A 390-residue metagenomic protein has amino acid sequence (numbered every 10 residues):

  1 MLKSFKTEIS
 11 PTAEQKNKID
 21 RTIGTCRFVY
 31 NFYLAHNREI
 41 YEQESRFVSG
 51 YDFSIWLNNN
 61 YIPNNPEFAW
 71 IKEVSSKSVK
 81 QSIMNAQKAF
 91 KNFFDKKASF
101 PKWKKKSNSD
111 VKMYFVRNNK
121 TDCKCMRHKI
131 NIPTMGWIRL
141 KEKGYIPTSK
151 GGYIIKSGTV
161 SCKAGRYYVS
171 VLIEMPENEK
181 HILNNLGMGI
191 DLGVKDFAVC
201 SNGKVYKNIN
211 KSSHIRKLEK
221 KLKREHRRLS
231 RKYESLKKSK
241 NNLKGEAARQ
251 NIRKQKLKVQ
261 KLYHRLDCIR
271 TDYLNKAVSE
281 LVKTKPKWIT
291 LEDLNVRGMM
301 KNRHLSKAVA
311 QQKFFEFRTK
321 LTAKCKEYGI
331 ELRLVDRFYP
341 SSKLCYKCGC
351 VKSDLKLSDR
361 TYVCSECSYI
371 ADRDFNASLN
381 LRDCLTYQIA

Functional and structural regions predicted by a protein language model:
M1-K80: Gly/serine-rich nucleotide phosphate-binding loop at the start of the catalytic core of nucleotide/ADP-ribose-handling
K3, T148-G151, K163-A390: Positively charged, helix-rich recognition surfaces that bind polyanionic ligands
F5-I9, I138-E142, Y206-I209: Generic detection of short hydrophobic beta-strand segments and adjacent strand-loop junctions
Y33, S82-F93, F375-L385, I389: Stable alpha-helical structural segments in soluble proteins, enriched in small hydrophobic residues
L34, R38-Y41, F90, F94-P101 (+1 more regions): Long, hydrophobic, amphipathic alpha-helical segments used as structural scaffolds
D52-R166: Acidic carboxylate diad motif detector
